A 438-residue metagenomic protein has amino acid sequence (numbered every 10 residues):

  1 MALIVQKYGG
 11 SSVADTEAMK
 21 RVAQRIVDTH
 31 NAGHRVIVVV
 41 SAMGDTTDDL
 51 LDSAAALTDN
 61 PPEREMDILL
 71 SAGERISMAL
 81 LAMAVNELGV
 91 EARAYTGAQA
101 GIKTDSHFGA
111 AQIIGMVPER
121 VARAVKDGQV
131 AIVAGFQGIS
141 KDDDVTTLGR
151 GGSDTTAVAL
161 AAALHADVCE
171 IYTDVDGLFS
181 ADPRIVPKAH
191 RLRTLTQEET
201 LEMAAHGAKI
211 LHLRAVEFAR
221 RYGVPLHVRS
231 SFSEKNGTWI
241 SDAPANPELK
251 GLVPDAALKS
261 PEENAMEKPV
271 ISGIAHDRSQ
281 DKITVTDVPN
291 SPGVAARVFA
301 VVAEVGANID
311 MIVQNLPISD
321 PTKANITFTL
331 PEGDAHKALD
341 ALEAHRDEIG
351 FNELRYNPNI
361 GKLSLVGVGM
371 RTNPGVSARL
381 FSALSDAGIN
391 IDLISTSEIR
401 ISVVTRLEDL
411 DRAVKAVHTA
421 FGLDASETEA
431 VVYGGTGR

Functional and structural regions predicted by a protein language model:
M1-V216, T405-R406, F421, A425 (+1 more regions): Nucleotide/pyrophosphate-binding catalytic subdomain
A23, V27-H30, A162, R220 (+4 more regions): A structural alpha-helix within SAM-dependent methyltransferase catalytic domains
A32, L88, Y222, V305 (+1 more regions): Conserved dinucleotide-binding and phosphotransfer motif residues
V168-Y172, L226-V228, D310, D392-L393: Short hydrophobic alpha-helical runs that function as membrane-insertion/retention elements
G207-R214, F218-T238: Conserved glycine-bearing catalytic or ligand-binding loops at nucleotide- and phosphate-handling centers of large
W239-R438: A conserved regulatory-domain signal marking ACT and ACT-like small-molecule sensing domains and adjacent regulatory
